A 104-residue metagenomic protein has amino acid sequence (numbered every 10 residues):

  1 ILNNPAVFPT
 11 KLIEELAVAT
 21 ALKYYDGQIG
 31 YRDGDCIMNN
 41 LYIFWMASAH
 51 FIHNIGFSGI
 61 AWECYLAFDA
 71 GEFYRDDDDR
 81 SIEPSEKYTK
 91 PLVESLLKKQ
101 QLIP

Functional and structural regions predicted by a protein language model:
I1-P104: Acidic, Ser/Pro/Thr-rich low-complexity regulatory regions and the short amphipathic helical interaction modules they
